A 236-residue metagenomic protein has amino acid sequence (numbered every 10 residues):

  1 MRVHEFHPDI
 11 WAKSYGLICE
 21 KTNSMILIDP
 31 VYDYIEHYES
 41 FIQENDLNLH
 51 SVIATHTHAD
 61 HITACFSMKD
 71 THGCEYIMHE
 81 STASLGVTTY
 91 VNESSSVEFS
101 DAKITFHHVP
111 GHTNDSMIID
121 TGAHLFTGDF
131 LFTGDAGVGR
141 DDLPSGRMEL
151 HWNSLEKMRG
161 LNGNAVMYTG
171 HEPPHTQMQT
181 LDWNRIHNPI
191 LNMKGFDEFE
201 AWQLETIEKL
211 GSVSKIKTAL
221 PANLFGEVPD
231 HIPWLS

Functional and structural regions predicted by a protein language model:
M1-L49, L85-T169: Catalytic core of the metallo-beta-lactamase
A12, D33, A59-D60, T176: Short alpha-helical
Y34-I77: Active-site metal-binding motif and surrounding structural segment of the metallo-beta-lactamase
H58, I62, N114, L131 (+1 more regions): Active-site His/Glu-centered metal-binding helix of metallohydrolases
T63, S145-G146, K194: Residue-level signal for the nucleotide or nucleotide-sugar donor/cofactor binding architecture
M78-S84: Short, polar loop motifs at secondary-structure junctions
N153-V166, P173-S236: Accessory terminal helices/loops
